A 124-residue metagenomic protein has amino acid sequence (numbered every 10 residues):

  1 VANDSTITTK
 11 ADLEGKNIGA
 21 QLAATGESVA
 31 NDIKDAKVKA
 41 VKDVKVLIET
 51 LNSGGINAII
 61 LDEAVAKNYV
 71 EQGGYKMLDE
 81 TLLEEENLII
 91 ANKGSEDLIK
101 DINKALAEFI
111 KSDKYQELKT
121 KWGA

Functional and structural regions predicted by a protein language model:
V1, K67-A107: Periplasmic-binding protein-like
V1-N17: Flexible hinge/capping segments at coil-to-helix
S5-T6, L22-T25, K39-S53, E85: Short helix-initiation/N-cap motifs at beta->coil->alpha
L13, T50-N52, I89, I102: Hydrophobic residues within well-ordered alpha-helices
K16-G19, K37: Short, well-ordered beta-strand elements
N17, G54-G55, D113: Conserved functional loop/turn residues at catalytic and ligand-binding sites
T25-K39, G74-L82, K104-A124: Ligand-binding clefts/hinges and TM-proximal coupling segments of bilobed small-molecule sensing domains
V29, E49-S53, N57-E84: A ligand-binding cleft/hinge motif common to bilobed small-molecule-binding domains
